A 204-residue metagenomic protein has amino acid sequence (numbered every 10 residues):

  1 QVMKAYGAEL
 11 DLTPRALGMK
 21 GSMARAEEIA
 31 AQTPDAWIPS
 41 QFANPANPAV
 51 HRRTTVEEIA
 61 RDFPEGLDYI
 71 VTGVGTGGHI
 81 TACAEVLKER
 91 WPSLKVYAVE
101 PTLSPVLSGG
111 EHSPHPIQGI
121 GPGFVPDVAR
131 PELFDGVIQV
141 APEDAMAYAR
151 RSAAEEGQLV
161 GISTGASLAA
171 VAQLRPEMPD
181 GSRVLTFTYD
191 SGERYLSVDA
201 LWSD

Functional and structural regions predicted by a protein language model:
Q1-Y69, E100-A153: Small/polar-residue-rich loop-to-helix segments that shape phosphate-bearing ligand pockets
S40-F42, G73-G75, A98-E100, L185-D190: Short beta-strand segments
V50, T54-L94: Glycine-rich ThDP/TPP pyrophosphate-binding loop and its adjacent helix/strand module within ThDP-dependent enzymes
T72, Q139, G161, T186: Redox-cofactor binding/interface segments in oxidoreductases and associated redox assembly factors
G73-C83, S163-V171, Y195: Short glycine/serine/threonine-rich phosphate/pyrophosphate-binding segments that cradle anionic phosphate groups
E89-A98, P176-R183: Phosphate-handling active-site elements
G123, A169-D204: Phosphate-binding loop/pocket of nucleotide- and phosphate-handling active sites
A145-A166, P179: Glycine-rich phosphate/adenylate-binding loop
